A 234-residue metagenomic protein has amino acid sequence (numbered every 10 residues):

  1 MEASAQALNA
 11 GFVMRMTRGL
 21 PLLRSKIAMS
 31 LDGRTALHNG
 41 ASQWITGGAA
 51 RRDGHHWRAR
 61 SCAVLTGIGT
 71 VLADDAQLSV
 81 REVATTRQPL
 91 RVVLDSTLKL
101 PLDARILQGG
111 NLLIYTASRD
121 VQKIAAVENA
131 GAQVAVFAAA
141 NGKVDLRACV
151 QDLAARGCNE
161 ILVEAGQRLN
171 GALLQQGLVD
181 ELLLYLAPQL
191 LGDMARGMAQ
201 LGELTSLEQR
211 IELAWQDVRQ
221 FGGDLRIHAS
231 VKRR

Functional and structural regions predicted by a protein language model:
A3, A7-R15, P21-R234: Enzymes that bind and transform nitrogen-containing heteroaromatic metabolites
